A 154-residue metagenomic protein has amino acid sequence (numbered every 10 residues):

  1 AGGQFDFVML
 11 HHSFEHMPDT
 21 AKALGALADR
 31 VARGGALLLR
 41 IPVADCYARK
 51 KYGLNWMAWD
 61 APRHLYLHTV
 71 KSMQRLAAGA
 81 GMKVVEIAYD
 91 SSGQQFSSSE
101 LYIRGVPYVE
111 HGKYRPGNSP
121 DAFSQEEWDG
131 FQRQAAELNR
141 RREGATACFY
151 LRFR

Functional and structural regions predicted by a protein language model:
A1, L54-W56, E137-N139: Short, flexible, glycine/charge-rich loop motifs used to bind or transfer phosphoryl groups or to couple energy/partner
A1-Y52, L65-G79, T146-R154: Conserved SAM-binding loop
F7, G53-M57, F131: General secondary-structure edge motif
H11, L38-L39, M57, S119-Q125: N-terminal start-of-chain detector that recognizes signal peptides and the immediate post-cleavage beginning
Y47-L54, S99-G105: Short, flexible, mixed-charge acidic loops at enzyme active sites
N55-P62, L67-V70, G79, K83-S91: Soluble, non-transmembrane catalytic domains of enzymes that act on hydrophobic metabolites at membranes
A88-R154: A C-terminal cap/extension of S-adenosyl-L-methionine-dependent methyltransferases that defines the acceptor-substrate
